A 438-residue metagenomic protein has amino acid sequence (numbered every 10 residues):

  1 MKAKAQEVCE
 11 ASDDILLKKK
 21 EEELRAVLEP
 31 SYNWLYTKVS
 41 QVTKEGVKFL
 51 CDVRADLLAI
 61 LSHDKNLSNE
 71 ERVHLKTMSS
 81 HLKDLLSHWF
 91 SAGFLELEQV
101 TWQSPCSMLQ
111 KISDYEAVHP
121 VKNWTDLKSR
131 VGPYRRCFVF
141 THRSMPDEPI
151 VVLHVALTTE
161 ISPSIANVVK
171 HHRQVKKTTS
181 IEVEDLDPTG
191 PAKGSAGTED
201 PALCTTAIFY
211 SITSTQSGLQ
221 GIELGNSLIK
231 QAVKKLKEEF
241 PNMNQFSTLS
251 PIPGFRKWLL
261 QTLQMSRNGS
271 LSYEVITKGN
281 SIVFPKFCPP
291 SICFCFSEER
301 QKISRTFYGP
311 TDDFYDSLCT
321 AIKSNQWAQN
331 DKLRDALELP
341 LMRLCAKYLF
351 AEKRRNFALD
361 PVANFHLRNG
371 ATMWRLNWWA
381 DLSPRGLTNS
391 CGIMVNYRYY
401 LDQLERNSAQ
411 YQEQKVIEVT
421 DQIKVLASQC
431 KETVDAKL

Functional and structural regions predicted by a protein language model:
M1-L438: Extended, composition-driven regions rather than compact fold-specific motifs
